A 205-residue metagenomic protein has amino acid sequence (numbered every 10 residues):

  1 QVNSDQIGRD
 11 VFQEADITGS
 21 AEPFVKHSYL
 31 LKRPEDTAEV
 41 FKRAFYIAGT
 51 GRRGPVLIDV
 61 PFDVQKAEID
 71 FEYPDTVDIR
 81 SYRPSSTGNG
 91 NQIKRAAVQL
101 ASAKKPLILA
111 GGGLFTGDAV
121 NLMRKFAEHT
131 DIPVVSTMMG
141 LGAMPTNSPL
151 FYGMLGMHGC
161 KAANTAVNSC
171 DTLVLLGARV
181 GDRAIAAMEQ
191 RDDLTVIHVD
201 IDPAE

Functional and structural regions predicted by a protein language model:
Q1-E205: N-terminal alpha/beta PP-like core and its mobile active-site loop of ThDP/TPP-dependent enzymes
